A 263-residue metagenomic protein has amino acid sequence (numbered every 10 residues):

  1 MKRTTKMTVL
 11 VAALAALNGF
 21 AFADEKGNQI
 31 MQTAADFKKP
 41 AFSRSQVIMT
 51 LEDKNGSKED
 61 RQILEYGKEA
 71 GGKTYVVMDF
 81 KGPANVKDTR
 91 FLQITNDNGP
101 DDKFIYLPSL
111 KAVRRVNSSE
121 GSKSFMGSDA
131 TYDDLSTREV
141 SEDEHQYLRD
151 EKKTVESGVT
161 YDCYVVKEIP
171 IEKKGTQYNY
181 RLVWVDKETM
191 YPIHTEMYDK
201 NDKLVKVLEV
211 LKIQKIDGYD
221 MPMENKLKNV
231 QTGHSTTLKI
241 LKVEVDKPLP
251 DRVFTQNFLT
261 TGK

Functional and structural regions predicted by a protein language model:
M1-V9: Bacterial N-terminal signal peptides that target proteins for export
L10-V11, A21: Cleavable N-terminal signal peptides
L17-A23: Sec/Tat signal peptide C-region and signal peptidase I cleavage site
E25-S109: N-terminal mature ectodomain segment of secretory-pathway/periplasmic proteins
E65-K68, Q146-E156, L211-I213: Short amphipathic beta-strand and strand-loop transition segments with alternating hydrophobic
K81, L92, D102-Y106, A112-V116 (+2 more regions): Gly/Pro-enriched, hydrophobic low-complexity segments that function as extracytoplasmic propeptides/linkers
G262-K263: Short, solvent-exposed mixed-charge patches
